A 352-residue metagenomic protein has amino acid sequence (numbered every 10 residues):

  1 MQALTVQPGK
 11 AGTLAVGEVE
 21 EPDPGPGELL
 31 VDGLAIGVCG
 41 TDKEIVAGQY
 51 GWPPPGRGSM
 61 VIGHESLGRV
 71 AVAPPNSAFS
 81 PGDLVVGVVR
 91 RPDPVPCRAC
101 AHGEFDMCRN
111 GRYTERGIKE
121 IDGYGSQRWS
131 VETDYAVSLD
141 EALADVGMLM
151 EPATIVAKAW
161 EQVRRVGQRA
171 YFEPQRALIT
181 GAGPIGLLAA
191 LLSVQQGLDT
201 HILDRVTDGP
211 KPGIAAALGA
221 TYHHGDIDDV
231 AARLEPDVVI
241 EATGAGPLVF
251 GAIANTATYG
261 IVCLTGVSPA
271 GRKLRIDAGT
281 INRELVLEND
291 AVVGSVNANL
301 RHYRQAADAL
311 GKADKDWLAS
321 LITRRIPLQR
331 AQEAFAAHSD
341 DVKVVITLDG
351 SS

Functional and structural regions predicted by a protein language model:
P22-I36, G51-R98, D140-A142: Glycine-rich beta-strand-centered segment in the early N-terminal region that forms part of a ligand/cofactor-binding
P94-R176: NAD(P)H dinucleotide-binding glycine-rich loop of Rossmann-like/cofactor-binding domains, especially the beta1-alpha1
A142-I227: Mid-domain Rossmann-like dinucleotide-binding core that forms the NAD(H)/NADP(H) cofactor-binding site
V166-R176, G213, A217-D290: Glycine-rich cofactor phosphate-binding loops and adjacent beta1-alpha1 units of small-molecule cofactor enzyme domains
D204-D208, S268, A298: Residues in the short beta-alpha loop(s) of Rossmann-like NAD(P)-binding domains
F250, L300-S352: C-terminal hydrophobic helical "lid"/dimerization subdomain of Rossmann-like NAD(P)H-dependent oxidoreductases
R272-I322: C-terminal substrate-binding/catalytic core of Rossmann-like NAD(P)-dependent dehydrogenases/reductases
